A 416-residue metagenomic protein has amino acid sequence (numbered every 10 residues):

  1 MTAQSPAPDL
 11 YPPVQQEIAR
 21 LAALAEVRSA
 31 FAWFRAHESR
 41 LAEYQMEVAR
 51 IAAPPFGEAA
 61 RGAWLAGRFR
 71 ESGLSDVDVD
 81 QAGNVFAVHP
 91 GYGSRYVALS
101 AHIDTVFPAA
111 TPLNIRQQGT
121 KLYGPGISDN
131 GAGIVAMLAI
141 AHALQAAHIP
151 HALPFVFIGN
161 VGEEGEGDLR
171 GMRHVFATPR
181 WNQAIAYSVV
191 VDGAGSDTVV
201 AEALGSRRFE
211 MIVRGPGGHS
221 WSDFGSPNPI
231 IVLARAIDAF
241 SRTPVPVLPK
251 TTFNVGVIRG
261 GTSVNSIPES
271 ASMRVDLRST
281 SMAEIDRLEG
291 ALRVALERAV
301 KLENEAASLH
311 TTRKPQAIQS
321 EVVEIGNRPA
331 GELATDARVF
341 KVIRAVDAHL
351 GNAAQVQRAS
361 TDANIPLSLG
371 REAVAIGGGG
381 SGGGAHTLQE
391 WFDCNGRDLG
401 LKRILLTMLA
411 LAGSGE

Functional and structural regions predicted by a protein language model:
T2-S29, M46, W221-S222, P229-E416: Metal-dependent amide/peptide-bond hydrolase catalytic core, centered on the "pita-bread" metallohydrolase fold
T2-Y123, A146: Acidic/His- and Gly-rich active-site-bordering loop/insert found across diverse amide/peptide-bond hydrolases
I103-Q117, E202-I212, A345: Acidic-glycine-rich active-site phosphate/pyrophosphate-binding loop
I103-T105, K121, I158-G167, V191-G195 (+2 more regions): Acidic, glycine-rich active-site loops and adjacent beta-strand->loop/helix elements that engage anionic groups
F107, I149-P150, V200-S206, V264-E269 (+1 more regions): Short glycine/proline-enriched loop/turn "hinge" motifs that connect secondary-structure elements and lie
L113-G126, R214-G217, A385-H386: Glycine/charged-rich beta-loop-alpha catalytic/anionic-binding loops adjacent to active sites
G126, N130-L204, P246, A412 (+1 more regions): Acidic/histidine-rich catalytic neighborhood of metal-dependent amide-processing enzymes
